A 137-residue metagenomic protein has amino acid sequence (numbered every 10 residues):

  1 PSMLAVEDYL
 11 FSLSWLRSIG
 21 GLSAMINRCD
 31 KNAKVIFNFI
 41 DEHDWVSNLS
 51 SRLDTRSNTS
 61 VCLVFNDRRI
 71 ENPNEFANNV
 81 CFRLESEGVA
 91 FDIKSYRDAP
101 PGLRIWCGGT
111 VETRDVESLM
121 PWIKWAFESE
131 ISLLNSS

Functional and structural regions predicted by a protein language model:
P1, K94, G108: Glycine- and other small-residue-rich loops at beta-strand/loop junctions that grip anionic moieties
P1-F39, R52: Active-site C-terminal subdomain of aminotransferase-like
I19-G20, H43-L49, I131-S136: Surface-exposed helix-capping loop/turn segments at secondary-structure junctions
K34, S47-L84: Conserved PLP-binding catalytic core of the aspartate aminotransferase-like
V46-S50, V89-S95: A short linear hydrophobic-aromatic micro-motif
L53-S60, Y96-R104: Small/polar glycine-rich anion-binding or flexible loop at a beta-alpha turn
F82-D92, I123-I131: A common structural junction motif
R97-S137: PLP-dependent enzyme catalytic core of the Aspartate aminotransferase-like
